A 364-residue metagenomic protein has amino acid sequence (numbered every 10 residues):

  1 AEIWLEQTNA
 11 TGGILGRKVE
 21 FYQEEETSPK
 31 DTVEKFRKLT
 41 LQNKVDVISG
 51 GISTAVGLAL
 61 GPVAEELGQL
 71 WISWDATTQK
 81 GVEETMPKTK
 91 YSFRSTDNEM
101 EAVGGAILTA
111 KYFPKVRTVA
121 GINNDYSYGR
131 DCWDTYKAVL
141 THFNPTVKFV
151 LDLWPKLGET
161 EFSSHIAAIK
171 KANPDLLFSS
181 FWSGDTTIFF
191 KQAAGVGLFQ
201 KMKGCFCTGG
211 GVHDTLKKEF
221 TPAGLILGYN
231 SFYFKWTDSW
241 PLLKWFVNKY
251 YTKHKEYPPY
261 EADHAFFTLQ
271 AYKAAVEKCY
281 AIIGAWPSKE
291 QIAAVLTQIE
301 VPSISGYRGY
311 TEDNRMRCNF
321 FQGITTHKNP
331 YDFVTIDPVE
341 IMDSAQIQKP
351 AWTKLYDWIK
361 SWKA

Functional and structural regions predicted by a protein language model:
A1-W4, T32-F36, K44, I48 (+10 more regions): Stable alpha-helical elements in mature extracytoplasmic
E2-F21, T141-V147: Signal peptide-proximal N-terminal region of secreted/periplasmic/extracellular or secretory-lumen proteins
L15, E277-A294: Short, charged, surface-exposed loops that flank catalytic or proteolytic processing sites
E20, R117-T118, D175-L176: Residues that mark the start of a beta-strand
Y22, E26-D46, T109-Y112, T160-N173 (+1 more regions): Short, well-structured alpha-helical segments in soluble
V45-W154, K203-L227: Extracytoplasmic ligand/sensor domains, especially the bilobed periplasmic-binding protein
T54-E65, E161, A167, P174-V196 (+1 more regions): Hydrophobic alpha-helical
A193-F267, E277-I283, T325, T335-K363: Extracellular/periplasmic periplasmic-binding protein-like sensory domains
